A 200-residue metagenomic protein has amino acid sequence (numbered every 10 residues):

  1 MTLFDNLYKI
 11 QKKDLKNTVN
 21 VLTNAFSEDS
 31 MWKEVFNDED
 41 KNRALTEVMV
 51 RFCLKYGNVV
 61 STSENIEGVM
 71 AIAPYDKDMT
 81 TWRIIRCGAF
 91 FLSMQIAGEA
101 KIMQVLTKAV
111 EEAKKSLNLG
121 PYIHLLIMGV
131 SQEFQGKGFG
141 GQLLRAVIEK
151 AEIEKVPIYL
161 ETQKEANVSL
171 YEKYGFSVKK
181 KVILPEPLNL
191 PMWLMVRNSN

Functional and structural regions predicted by a protein language model:
D5-N20: A short beta-loop-alpha structural element at the N-terminal edge of CoA-dependent acyl/N-acetyltransferase catalytic
S27-V48: Conserved GNAT-fold acetyl-CoA-binding loop/helix
R43-S61, G68, G120-H124: A short helix-loop-beta-strand connector motif used in the catalytic cores of GNAT acetyltransferases and, in some
E67-G68, K180: A structural microfeature
V69-G129, E186: Conserved acyl-donor/pantetheine-binding loop and adjacent beta-alpha core of acyl/acetyltransferases and related
V130, G136-E149: Conserved acetyl-CoA-binding loop-helix of GNAT-fold acetyltransferases
G141, I153-K155, K164-K181: Conserved active-site alpha-helix within GNAT-family acetyltransferase domains
E154-V156, L160-E165, L184-N200: C-terminal "cap" of GNAT-fold acetyltransferases
